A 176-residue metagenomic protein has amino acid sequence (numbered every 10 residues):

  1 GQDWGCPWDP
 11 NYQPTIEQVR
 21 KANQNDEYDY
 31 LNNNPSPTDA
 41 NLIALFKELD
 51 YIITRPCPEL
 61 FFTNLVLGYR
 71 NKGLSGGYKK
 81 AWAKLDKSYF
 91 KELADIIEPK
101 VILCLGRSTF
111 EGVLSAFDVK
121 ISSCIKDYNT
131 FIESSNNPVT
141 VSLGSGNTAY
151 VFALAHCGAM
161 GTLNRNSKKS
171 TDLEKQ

Functional and structural regions predicted by a protein language model:
G1-V101, R107-F117, L154-S167: A polyanion-binding, active-site-adjacent surface
V119-I121: Outer-membrane beta-barrel domain signature
S123-R165: Short, flexible loop segments at boundaries between secondary-structure elements
K169-Q176: Histidine-centered active-site loop/cap adjacent to the catalytic His in serine esterases/O-acetyl transfer systems
